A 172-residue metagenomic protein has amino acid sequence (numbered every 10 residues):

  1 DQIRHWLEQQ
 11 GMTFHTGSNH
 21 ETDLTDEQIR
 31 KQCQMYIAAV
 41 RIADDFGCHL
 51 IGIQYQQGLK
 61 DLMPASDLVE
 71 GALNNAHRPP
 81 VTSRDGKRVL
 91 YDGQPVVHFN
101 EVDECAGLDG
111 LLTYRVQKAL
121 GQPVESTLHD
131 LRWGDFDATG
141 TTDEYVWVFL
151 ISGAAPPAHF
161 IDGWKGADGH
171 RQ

Functional and structural regions predicted by a protein language model:
W6, Q10-V40, D44-Q172: Anaerobic metallocofactor- and corrinoid-dependent redox/one-carbon enzyme cores, especially those from methanogenesis
